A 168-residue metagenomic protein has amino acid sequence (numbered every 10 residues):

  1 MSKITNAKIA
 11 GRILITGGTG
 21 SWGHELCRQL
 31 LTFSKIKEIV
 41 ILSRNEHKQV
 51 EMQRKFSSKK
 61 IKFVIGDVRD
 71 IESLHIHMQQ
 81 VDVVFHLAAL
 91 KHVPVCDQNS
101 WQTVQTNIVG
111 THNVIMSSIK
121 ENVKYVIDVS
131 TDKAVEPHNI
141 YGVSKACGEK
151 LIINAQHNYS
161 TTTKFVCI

Functional and structural regions predicted by a protein language model:
M1-G11: A short, basic/flexible loop-to-alpha-helix module at the beginning of a structural domain
G11-F33: N-terminal Rossmann NAD(P)H-binding glycine-rich loop of SDR-like oxidoreductase domains
T16, M78-L87, D128: Rossmann-fold scaffold of SDR-type NAD(P)-dependent oxidoreductases
L31-K48: Conserved glycine-rich Rossmann-like NAD(P)H-binding loop of the short-chain dehydrogenase/reductase
S43, V64-I65, Q105: Conserved residues in the N-terminal Rossmann fold of short-chain dehydrogenase/reductase
H47, R69, K91: Adenine-nucleotide cofactor-binding loop residues
K62-V83: Conserved Rossmann-fold cofactor-binding substructure of NAD(P)-dependent oxidoreductases
H86, L90-P94, S100-E149, N154 (+1 more regions): Conserved Rossmann-fold NAD(P)-dependent oxidoreductase catalytic core, especially the SDR/UDP-sugar
